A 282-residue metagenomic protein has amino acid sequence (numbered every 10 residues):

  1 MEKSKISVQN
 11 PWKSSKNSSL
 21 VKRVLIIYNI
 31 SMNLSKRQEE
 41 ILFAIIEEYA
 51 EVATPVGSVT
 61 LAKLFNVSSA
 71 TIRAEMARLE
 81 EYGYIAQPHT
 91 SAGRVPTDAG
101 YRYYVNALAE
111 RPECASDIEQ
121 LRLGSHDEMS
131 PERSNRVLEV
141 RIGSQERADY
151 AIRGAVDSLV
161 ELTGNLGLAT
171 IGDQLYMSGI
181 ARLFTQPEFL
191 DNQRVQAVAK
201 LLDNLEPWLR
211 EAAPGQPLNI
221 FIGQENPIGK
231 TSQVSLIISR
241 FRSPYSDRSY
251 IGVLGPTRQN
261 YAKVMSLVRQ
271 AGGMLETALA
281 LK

Functional and structural regions predicted by a protein language model:
S4-S7, S14: Intrinsically disordered, low-complexity segments enriched in small polar residues
Q9, K16-N29: Short, positively charged and aromatic/hydrophobic N-terminal segments
L34, Q38-L42: Short, leucine-enriched amphipathic alpha-helices that occur as contiguous helical runs
I41, T97, V253: Conserved RecA-like P-loop NTPase ATPase core
E47, E51, P55-A107: N-terminal helix-turn-helix
R102, A109-K282: Intrinsically disordered, acidic Ser/Thr/Pro-rich low-complexity regulatory segments
